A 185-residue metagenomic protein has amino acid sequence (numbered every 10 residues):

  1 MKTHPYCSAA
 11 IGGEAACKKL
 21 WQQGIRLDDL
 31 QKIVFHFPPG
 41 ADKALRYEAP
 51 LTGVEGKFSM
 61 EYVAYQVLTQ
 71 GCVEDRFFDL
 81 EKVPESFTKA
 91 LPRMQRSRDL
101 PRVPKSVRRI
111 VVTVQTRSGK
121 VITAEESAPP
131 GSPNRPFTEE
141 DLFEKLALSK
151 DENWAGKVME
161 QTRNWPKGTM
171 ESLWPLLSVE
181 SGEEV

Functional and structural regions predicted by a protein language model:
M1-V185: Terminal-appendage/accessory-domain detector
